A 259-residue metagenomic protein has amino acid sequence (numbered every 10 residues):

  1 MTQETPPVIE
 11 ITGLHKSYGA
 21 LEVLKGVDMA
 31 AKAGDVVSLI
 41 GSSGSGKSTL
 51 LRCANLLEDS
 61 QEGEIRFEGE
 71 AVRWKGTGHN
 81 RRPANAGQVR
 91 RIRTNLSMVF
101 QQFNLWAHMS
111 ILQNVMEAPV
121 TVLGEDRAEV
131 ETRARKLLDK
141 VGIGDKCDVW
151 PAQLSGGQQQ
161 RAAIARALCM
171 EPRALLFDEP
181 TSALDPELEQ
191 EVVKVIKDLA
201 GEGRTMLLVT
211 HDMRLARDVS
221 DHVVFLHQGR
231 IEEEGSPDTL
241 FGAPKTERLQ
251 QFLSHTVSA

Functional and structural regions predicted by a protein language model:
G63-T77: Conserved ABC transporter NBD signature motif
V149-A152, M170, E202: Conserved signature/switch motifs of ABC ATPase nucleotide-binding domains
L175-D178: Catalytic Walker B motif of ABC-type/P-loop ATPase nucleotide-binding domains
P186-L188: Helix N-cap at the start of a conserved alpha-helix in ABC-type nucleotide-binding domains
A216-D218: A short, surface-exposed alpha-helical micro-motif characterized by mixed small hydrophobic and charged/polar residues
E234-G235: ABC ATPase "signature
